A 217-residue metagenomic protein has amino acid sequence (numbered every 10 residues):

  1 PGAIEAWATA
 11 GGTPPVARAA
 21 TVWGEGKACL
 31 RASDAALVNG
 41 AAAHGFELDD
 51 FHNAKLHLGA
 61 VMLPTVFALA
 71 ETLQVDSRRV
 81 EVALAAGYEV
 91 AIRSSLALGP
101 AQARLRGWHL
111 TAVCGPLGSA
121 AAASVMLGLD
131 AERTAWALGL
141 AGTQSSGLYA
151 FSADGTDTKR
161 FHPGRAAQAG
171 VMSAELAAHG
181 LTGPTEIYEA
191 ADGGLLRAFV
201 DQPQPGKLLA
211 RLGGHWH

Functional and structural regions predicted by a protein language model:
P1-H217: N-terminal core-entry segment
